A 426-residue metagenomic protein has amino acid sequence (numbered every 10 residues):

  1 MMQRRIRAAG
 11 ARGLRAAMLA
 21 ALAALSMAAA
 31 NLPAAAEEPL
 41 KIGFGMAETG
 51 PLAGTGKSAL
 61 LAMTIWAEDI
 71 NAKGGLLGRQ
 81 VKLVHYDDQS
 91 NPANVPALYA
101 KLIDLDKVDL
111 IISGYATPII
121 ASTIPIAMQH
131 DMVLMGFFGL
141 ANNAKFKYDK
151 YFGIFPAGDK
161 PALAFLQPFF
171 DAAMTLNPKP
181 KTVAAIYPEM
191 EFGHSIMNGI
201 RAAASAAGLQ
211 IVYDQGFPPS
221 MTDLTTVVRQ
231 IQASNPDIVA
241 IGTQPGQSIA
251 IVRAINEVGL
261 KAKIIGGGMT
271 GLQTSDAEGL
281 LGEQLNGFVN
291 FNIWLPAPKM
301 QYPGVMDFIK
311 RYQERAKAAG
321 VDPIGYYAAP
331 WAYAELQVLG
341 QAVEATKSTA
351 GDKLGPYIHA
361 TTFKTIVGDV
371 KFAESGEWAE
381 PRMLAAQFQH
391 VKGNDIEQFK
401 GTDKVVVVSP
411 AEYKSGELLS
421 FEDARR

Functional and structural regions predicted by a protein language model:
M1-R12: N-terminal secretory signal peptides that target proteins for export/translocation
A16-A30: Bacterial N-terminal signal peptides
E37, L61-L83, M174-P178, S205-G208: Signal peptide-proximal N-terminal region of secreted/periplasmic/extracellular or secretory-lumen proteins
L40, H359-R426: Solvent-exposed, acidic/polar segments of extracytosolic/periplasmic ligand-binding ectodomains
L40-T64, Y86-A93, Y115-A116, I186-S195 (+3 more regions): Extracytoplasmic "Venus flytrap"
G54-L61, G74-F146, I154, F217-L224 (+1 more regions): Beta-alpha junction/loop-to-helix N-cap segments that form part of ligand/metal-binding clefts
V108-D214, K263-N290: Extracytoplasmic ligand/sensor domains, especially the bilobed periplasmic-binding protein
I255-Y333, E344, F399-T402, V408-R425: Extracellular/periplasmic periplasmic-binding protein-like sensory domains
